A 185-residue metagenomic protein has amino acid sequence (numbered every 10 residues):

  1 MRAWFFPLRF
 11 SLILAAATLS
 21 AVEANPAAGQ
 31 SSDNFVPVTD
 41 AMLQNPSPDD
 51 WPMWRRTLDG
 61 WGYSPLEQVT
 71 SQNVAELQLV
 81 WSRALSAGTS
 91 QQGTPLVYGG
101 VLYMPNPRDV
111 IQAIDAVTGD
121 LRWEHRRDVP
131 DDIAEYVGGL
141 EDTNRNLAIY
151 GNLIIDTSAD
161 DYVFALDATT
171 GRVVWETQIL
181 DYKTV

Functional and structural regions predicted by a protein language model:
P7-A21: Bacterial N-terminal signal peptides
A21-G29: Boundary at the C-terminal end of the N-terminal hydrophobic targeting segment
Q30-L85, D120-Y136, R172-D181: Aromatic (tryptophan-biased) beta-strands that constitute blades/sheets of beta-rich domains
W51-R55, G88-V110, Y136-V163, V185: Repeat-blade elements of multi-bladed beta-propeller folds
V69-Q72, I114, L166: Hydrophobic/aromatic beta-strand positions that recur at structurally equivalent sites within the blades
A116-T118, D167-T170: Short loop/turn segments that connect beta-strands within beta-propeller blades
D160, L166, V174-V185: Surface loops at the rim/top face of extracytoplasmic beta-rich domains
